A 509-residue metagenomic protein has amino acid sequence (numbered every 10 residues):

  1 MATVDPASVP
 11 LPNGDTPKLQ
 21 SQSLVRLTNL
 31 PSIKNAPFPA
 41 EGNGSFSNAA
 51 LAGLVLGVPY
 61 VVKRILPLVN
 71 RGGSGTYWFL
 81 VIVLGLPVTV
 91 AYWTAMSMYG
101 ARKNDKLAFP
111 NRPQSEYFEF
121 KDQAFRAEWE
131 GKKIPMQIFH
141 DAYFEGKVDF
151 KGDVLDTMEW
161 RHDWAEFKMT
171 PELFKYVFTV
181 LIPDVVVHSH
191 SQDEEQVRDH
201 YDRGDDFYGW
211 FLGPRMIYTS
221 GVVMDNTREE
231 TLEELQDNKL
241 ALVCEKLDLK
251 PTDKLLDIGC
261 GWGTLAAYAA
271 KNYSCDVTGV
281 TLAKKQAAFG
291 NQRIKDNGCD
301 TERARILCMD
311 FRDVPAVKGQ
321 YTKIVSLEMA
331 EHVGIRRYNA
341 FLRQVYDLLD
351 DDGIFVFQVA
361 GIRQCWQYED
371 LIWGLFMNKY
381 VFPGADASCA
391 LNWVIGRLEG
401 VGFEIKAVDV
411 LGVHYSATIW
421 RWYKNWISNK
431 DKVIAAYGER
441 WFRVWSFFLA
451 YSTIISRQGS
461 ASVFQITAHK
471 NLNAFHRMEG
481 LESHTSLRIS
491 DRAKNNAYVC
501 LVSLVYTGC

Functional and structural regions predicted by a protein language model:
A2-Q236, L242, Y273: Feature captures hydrophobic
T252-G259: Conserved class I S-adenosyl-L-methionine
T264-Y273: Conserved SAM-binding loop of SAM-dependent methyltransferases across substrates and taxa, primarily the Class I
C299-F311: Conserved SAM-binding strand-loop segment of SAM-dependent methyltransferases
D313-I324: A short acidic, Gly/Pro-enriched loop at the edge of an enzyme's catalytic core that lines a small-molecule cofactor
N339-D351: A short glycine-rich, Lys/Arg-flanked "PGG" loop and its adjoining helix->strand segment in the class I
D352-V359: Conserved beta-strand signature within the Rossmann-like core of class I S-adenosyl-L-methionine
G361-H476: Substrate-binding/catalytic lobe of Class I Rossmann-like enzymes that use SAM or dcSAM, i.e., the mid-to-C-terminal
